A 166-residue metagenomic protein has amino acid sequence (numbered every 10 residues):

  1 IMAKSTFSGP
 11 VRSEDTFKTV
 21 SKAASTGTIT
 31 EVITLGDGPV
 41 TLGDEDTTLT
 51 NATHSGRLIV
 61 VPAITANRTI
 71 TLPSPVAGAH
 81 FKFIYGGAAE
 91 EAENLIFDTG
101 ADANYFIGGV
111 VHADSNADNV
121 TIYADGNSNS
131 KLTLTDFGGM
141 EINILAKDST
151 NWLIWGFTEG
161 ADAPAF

Functional and structural regions predicted by a protein language model:
K4: Extracellular glycan/ECM-engagement signal in secreted proteins
S8-R12, T16-D118, A146-F166: Exposed extracellular interaction/assembly regions and N-terminal maturation sites
Y123-T133: A conserved acidic, glycine/proline-rich C-terminal tail/linker
G138-A146: Extracellular disulfide-bonded cysteine-rich modules/repeats
